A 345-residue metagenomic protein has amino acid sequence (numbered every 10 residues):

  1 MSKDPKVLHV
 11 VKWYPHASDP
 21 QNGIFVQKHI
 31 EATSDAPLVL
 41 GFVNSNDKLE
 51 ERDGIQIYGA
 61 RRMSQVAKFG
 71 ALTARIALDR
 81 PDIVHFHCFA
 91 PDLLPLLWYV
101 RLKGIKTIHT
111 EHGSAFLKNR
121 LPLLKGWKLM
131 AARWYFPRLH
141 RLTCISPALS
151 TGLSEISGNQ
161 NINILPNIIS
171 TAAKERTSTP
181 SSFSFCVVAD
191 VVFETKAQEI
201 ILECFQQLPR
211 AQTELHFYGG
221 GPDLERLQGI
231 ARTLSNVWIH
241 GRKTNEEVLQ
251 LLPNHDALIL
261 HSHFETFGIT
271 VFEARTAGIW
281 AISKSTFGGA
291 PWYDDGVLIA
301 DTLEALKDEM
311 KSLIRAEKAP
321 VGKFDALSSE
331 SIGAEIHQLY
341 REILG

Functional and structural regions predicted by a protein language model:
M1-D47, Q206: N-terminal subdomain of nucleotide-sugar transferases
L8, T177-K196, L202-Q206, H216: Conserved donor-binding/catalytic core segment of Leloir-type glycosyltransferases
H29, A74, H109, K125-L142: Membrane-proximal helix-turn-helix segments that form the acceptor-binding/catalytic region of lipid-linked
V84-K103, H109-E111, A115-F116, L298: An aromatic- and histidine-rich active-site surface loop
R133, P137-K174: Donor nucleotide-sugar binding/catalytic pocket of nucleotide-sugar-dependent glycosyltransferases
Q228-E246: Nucleotide-activated donor-binding/catalytic signature segment of Leloir-type glycosyltransferases, i.e., the conserved
H263: Aromatic "clamp/platform" in nucleotide-sugar-dependent glycosyltransferases that forms part of the donor/acceptor
R315-G345: A charged, aromatic-enriched C-terminal amphipathic alpha-helix characteristic of glycosyltransferases across folds
